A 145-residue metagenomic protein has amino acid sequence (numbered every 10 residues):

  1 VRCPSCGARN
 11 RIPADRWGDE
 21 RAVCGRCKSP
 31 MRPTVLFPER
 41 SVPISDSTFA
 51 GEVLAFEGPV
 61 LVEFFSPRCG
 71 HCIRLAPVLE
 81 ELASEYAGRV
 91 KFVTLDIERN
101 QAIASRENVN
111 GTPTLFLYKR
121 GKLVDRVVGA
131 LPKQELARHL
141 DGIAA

Functional and structural regions predicted by a protein language model:
V1-V90, R99-A102, R106, T114 (+1 more regions): Proteins that catalyze or organize thiol-disulfide redox chemistry and the adjacent proteostasis machinery handling
T94: Conserved residues in the N-terminal Rossmann fold of short-chain dehydrogenase/reductase
G111: Glycine-rich phosphate-binding loop
